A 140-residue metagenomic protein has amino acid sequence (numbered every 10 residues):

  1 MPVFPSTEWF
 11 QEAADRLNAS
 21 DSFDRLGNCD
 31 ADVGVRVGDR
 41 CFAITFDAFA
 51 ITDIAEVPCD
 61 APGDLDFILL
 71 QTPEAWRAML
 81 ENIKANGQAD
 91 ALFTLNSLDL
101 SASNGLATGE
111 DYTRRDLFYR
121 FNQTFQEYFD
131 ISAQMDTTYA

Functional and structural regions predicted by a protein language model:
M1-A140: Feature captures hydrophobic
